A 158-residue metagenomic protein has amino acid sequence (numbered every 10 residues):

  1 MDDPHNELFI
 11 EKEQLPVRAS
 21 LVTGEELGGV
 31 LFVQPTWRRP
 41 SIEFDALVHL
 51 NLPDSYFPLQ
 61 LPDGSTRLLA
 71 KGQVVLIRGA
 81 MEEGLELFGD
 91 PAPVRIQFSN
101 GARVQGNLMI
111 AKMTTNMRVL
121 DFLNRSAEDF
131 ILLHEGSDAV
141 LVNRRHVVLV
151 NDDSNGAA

Functional and structural regions predicted by a protein language model:
M1-A158: Conserved RNA-binding domains used in RNP assembly and mRNA/RNA metabolism
